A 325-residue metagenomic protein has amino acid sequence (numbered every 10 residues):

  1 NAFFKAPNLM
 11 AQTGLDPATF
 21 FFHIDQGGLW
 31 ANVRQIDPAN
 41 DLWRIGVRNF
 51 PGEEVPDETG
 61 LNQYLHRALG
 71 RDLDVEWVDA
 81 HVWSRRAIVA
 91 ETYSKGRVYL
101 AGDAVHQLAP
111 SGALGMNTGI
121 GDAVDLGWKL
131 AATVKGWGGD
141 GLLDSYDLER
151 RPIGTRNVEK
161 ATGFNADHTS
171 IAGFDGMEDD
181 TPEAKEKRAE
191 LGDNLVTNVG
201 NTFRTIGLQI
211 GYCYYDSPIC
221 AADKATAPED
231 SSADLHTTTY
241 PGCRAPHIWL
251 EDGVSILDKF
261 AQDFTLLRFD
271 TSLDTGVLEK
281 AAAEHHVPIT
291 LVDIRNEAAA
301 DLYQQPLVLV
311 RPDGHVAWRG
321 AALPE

Functional and structural regions predicted by a protein language model:
N1-E186, E190, V292: Core Rossmann-like FAD-binding/catalytic domain of the broad FAD-dependent monooxygenase superfamily
Q63, A132-E325: Helical substrate-recognition/capping region of FAD-dependent monooxygenase/halogenase enzymes
